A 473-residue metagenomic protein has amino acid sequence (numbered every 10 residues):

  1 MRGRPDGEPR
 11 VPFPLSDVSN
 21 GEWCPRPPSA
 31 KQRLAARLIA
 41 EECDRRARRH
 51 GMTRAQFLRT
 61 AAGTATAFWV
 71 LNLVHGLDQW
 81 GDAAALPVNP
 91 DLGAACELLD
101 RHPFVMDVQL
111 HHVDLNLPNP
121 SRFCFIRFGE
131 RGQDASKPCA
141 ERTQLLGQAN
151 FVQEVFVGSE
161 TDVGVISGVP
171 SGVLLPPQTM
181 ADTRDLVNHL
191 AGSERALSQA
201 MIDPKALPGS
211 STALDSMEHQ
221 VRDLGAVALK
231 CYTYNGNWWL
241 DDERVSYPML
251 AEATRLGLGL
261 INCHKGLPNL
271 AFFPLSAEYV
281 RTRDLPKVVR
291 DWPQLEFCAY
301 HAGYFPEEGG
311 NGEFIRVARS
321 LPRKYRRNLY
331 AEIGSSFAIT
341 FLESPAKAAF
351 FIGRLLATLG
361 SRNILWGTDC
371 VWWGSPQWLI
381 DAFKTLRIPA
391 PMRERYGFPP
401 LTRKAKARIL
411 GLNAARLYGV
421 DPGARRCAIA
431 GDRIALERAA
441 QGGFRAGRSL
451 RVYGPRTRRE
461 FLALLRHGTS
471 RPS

Functional and structural regions predicted by a protein language model:
M1-M52: N-terminal secretory signal peptides
P27-A30, L34, D114-L146, N269-A271 (+3 more regions): Active-site gating loops and adjacent loop-to-helix segments of metal-dependent hydrolytic enzymes
D44-M52, L71-L110: C-terminal segment of N-terminal export signals and the immediately downstream linker at the start of the mature
G51-L73, D91-A95, N119-P120, F128 (+5 more regions): Mid-to-C-terminal alpha-helical segments outside catalytic/metal-binding sites
Q109-L115, H264, H301: Histidine-centered divalent metal-coordination motifs
P120-D185, H189: Alpha-helical scaffold segments that flank or form the walls of functional sites
S121, V227-A228, W238-W366, G374 (+2 more regions): Catalytic pocket-lining loop regions of alpha/beta-barrel enzymes, especially the amidohydrolase/enolase/GH5 lineages
D162-V163, P170-V280: Active-site gating/metal-coordination segments in enzymes
